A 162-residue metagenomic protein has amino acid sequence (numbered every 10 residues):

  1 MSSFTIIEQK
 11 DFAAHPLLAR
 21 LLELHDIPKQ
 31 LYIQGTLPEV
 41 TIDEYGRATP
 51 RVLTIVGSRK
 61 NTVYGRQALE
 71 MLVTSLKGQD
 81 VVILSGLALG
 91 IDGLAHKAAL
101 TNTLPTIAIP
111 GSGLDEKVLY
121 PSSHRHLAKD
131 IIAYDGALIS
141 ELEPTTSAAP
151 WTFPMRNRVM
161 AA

Functional and structural regions predicted by a protein language model:
S2-A162: Glycine-biased, small-residue-rich flexible motifs in mid-sequence functional cores and linkers
